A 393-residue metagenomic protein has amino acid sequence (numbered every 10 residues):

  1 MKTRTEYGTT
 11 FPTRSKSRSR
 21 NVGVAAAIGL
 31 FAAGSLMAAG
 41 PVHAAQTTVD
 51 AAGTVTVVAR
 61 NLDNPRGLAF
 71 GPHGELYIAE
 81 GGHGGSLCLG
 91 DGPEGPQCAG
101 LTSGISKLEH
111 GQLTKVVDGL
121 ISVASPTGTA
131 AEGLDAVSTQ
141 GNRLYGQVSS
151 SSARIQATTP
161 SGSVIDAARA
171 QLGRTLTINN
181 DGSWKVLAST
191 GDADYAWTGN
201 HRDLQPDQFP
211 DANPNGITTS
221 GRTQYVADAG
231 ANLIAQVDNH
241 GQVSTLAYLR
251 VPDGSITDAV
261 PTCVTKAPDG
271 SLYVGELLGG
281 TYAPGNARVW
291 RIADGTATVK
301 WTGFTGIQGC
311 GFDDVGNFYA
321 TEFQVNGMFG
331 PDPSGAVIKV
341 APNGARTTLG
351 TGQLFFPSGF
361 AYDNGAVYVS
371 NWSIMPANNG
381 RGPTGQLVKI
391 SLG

Functional and structural regions predicted by a protein language model:
K2-A45: Secretory targeting and sorting signals
G34-T54, G67, H83-G85, S373-P376: C-terminal region of N-terminal signal peptides and the immediate post-cleavage residues of exported proteins
T56, Q112-T129, D181-F209, S244-I256 (+1 more regions): Surface-exposed loop and turn segments in beta-propeller and other repeat-based domains that flank or scaffold
N61-H73, L101-T102, S122-R143, L172 (+8 more regions): Beta-rich, blade/repeat-based domains predominating in secreted/periplasmic proteins but also intracellular
Y77-G81, G85-S86, Y145-V148, V226-A227 (+3 more regions): Residue position within the beta-strands of beta-propeller blades
H83-L87, S151-I155, A231-L233, G279-Y282 (+2 more regions): Short glycine/acidic-enriched loop and turn motifs that connect beta-strands
P93-Q97, L101-S106, Q171-L176, L233-Q236 (+3 more regions): A short loop-to-beta-strand structural motif that recurs across blades of beta-propeller domains
S358-G393: Blade-level signature of beta-propeller repeat domains, shared across WD40, Kelch, NHL, RCC1 and BNR/Asp-box propellers
